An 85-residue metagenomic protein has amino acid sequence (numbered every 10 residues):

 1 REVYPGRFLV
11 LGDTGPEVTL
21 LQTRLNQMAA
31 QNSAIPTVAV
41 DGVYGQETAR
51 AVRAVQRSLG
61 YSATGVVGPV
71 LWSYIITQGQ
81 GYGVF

Functional and structural regions predicted by a protein language model:
R1-G42, Y82-F85: Acidic, Ser/Thr/Pro/Gly-enriched interdomain connector segments
V3, S62-V66: Short, exposed beta-strand "edge-strand" segments with a Pro/Gly-rich flavor and a Y/T-containing core
V18-Q22, A49, W72: Extracytoplasmic/secreted envelope proteins and their assembly/folding machinery, especially bacterial periplasmic
L25-N32, V55-A63, I75, G79: Sec/Tat-exported extracytoplasmic proteins
V52: Conserved hydrophobic/aromatic packing and binding residues within compact polymer-binding modules
